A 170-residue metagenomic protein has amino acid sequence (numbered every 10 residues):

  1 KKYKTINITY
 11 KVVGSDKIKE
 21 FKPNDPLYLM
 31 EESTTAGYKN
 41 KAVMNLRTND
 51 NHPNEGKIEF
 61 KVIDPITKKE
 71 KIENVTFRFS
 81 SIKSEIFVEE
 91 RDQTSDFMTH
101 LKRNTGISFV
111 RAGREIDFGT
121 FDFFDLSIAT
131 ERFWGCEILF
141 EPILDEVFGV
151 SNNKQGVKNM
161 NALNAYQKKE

Functional and structural regions predicted by a protein language model:
K1-G14: ATP-binding catalytic core of ATPases
G14-S33: N-terminal non-catalytic structural scaffold regions of very large proteins
T35-K41: Active-site loop ensemble at the mouth of alpha/beta enzyme cores that anchors a bound cofactor
V43-E170: Charged regulatory segments coupled to nucleotide-binding catalytic modules in large multidomain enzymes
